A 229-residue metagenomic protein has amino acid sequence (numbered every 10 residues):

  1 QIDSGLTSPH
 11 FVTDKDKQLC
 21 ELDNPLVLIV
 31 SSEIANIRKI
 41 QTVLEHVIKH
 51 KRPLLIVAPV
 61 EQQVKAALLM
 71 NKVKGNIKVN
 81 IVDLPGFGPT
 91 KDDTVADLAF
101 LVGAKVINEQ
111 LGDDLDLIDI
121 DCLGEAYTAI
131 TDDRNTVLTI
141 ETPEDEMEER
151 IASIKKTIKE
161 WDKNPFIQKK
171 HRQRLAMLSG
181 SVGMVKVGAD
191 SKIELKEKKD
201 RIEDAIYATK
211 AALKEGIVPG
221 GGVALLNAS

Functional and structural regions predicted by a protein language model:
Q1-P219: Long, structured protein-protein interaction/assembly regions in large complexes
G222-S229: Active-site pocket-lining segment
